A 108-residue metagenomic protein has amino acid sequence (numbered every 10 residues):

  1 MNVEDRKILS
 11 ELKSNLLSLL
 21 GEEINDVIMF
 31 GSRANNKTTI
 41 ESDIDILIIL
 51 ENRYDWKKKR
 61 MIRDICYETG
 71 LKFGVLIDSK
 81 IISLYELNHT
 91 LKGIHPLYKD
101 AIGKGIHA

Functional and structural regions predicted by a protein language model:
M1-D26, N35-N36, L50-A108: Catalytic core of pol beta-like nucleotidyltransferases
F30-S42: Short edge beta-strands and adjacent turn/loop segments
S42-I44, V75: Residues at beta-strand starts and edge strands
D45-I49: Short beta-strand->loop micro-motif that forms the acidic, two-metal-ion catalytic signature in nucleotide-processing
